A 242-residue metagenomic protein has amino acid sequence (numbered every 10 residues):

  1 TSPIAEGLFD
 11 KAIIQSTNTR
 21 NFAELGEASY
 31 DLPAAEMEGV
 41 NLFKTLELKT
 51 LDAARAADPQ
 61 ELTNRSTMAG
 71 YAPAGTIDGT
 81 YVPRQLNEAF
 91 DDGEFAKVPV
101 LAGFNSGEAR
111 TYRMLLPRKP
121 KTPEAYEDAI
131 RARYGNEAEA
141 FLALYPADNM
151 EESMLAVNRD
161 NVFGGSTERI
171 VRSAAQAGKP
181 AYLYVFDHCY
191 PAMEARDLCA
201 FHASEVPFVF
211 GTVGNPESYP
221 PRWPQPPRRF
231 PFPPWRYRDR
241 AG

Functional and structural regions predicted by a protein language model:
T1-A5: Short glycine-enriched nucleophile-adjacent loop and the immediately C-terminal alpha-helix near the catalytic center
E6, K11, Q15-A129, E152-Q176 (+1 more regions): Substrate-access "cap/lid" subdomains that shape and gate the entrance to catalytic or ligand-binding pockets
I14-R20, P146-M150, F186, G214-N215: Short acidic (Asp/Glu) and glycine-rich catalytic loops that position anionic groups and cofactors
F22-Y30, L86-N87, A147-N161, A192-R196 (+1 more regions): Active-site rim elements
R55, A74-I77, F141-P146, V185-D187: Short coil/turn segments at secondary-structure boundaries
F95-L142, Y190, S204-F210, P224-W235 (+1 more regions): C-terminal, loop-rich substrate-recognition/catalytic regions characterized by aromatic stacking residues
G165-G242: Mobile gating loops/cap/lid regions near enzyme active sites that modulate substrate access
